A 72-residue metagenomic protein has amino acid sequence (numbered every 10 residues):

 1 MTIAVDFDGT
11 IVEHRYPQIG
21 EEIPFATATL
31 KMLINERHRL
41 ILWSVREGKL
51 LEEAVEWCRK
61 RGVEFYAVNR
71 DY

Functional and structural regions predicted by a protein language model:
M1-D71: Alpha-helical substrate-recognition element adjacent to the catalytic core
